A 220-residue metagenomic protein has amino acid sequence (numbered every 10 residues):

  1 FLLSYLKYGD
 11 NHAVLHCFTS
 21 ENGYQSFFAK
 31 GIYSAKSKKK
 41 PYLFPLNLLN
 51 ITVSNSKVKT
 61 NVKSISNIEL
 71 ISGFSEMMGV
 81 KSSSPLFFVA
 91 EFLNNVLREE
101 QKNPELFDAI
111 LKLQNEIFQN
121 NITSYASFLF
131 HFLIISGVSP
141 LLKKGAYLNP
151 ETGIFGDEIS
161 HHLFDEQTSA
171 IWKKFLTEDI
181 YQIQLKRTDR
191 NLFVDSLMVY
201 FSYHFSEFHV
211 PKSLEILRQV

Functional and structural regions predicted by a protein language model:
F1-A13, F18-V220: Non-catalytic alpha-helical scaffolds and adjoining flexible linkers that form interface surfaces for assembly
